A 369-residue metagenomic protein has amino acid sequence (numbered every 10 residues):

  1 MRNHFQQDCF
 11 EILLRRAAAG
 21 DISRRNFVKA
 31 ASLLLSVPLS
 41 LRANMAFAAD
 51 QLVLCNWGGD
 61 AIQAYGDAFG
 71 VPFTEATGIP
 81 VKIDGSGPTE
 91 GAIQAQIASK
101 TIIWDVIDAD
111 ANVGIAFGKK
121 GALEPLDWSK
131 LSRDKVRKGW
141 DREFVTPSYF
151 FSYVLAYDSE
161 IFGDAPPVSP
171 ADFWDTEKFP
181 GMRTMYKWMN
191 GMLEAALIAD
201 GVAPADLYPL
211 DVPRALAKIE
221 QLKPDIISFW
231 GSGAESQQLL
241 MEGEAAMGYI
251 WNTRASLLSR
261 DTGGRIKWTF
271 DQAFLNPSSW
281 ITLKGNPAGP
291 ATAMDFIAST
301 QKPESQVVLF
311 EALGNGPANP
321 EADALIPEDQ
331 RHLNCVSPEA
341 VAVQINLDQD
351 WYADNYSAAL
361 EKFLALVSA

Functional and structural regions predicted by a protein language model:
M1-N26, L33: N-terminal secretory signal peptides
L13, A18, E339-A369: Conserved C-terminal helix/tail region of periplasmic/extracytoplasmic solute-binding proteins
A49-A116: Early extracytoplasmic/lumenal segment of secretory-pathway proteins
G59-G66, I102-M241: Extracytoplasmic ligand-binding site segments that recognize negatively charged/polar headgroups
G114-G118, M241, M247-G264: A ligand-binding cleft/hinge motif common to bilobed small-molecule-binding domains
F151, P213-L222, R260-K284: Periplasmic-binding protein-like
V154-I161, L197-V202, P277-P290, I297 (+2 more regions): A bilobed periplasmic-binding-protein/Venus flytrap-type ligand-binding module shared by bacterial periplasmic
L283-Q344: Mature extracytoplasmic/periplasmic domains
